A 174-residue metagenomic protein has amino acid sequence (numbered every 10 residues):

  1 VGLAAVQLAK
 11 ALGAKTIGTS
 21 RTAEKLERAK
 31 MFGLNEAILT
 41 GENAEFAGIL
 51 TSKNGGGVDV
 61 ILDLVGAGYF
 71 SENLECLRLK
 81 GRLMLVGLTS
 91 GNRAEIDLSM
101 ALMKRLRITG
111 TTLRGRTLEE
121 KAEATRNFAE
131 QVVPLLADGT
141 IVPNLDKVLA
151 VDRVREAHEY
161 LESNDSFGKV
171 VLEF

Functional and structural regions predicted by a protein language model:
V1-E42: Mid-domain Rossmann-like dinucleotide-binding core that forms the NAD(H)/NADP(H) cofactor-binding site
E24-K25, F46, Y69: Conserved short alpha-helix immediately C-terminal to the canonical SAM/SAH-binding motif I of Rossmann-like
L34, G57-V58, I141, V154: Local beta-strand N-terminus motif with an aromatic residue
A44-G55: Short amphipathic alpha-helix with an adjacent loop that forms part of the alpha/beta core around
G55, R78, D165-S166: Short conserved AdoMet
I61-L62: N-terminal Rossmann-like NAD(P) cofactor-binding module of classical short-chain dehydrogenase/reductase
G68-I141, E173-F174: Glycine-rich phosphate-binding loop and adjacent beta-alpha segment of Rossmann(oid) nucleotide-cofactor-binding
V133, D138-K147, R155-F174: C-terminal capping/lid region of NAD(P)-dependent oxidoreductase domains
